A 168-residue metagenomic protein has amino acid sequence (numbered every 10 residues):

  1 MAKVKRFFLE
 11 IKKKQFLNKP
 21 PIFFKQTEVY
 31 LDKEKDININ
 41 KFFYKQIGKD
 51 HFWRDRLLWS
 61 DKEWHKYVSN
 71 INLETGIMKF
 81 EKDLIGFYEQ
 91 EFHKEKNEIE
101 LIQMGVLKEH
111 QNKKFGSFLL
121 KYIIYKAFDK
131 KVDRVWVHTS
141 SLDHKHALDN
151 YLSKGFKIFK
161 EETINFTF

Functional and structural regions predicted by a protein language model:
M1-V29, K33: Acyl-donor-binding surface of acyltransferase catalytic domains
P21-R56: Short amphipathic alpha-helix that is part of the acyltransferase structural core
L57-W59, N70-T75, K79-E98, I102-V106: A conserved beta-strand-loop-helix scaffold within acyl/acetyltransferase catalytic domains
E74, D133, K157: Short acidic/polar active-site loop segments enriched in Thr and Asp
Q103-V106, N112-A127, L148-S153: Conserved acetyl-CoA-binding loop-helix of GNAT-fold acetyltransferases
A127-T139: Conserved GNAT acetyl-CoA-binding A-motif
V137-A147, I164-F168: Conserved beta-strand-loop-alpha-helix junction that forms the acyl-donor binding cleft
Y151-E161: Conserved acetyl-CoA-binding loop of GNAT-fold acetyltransferases
